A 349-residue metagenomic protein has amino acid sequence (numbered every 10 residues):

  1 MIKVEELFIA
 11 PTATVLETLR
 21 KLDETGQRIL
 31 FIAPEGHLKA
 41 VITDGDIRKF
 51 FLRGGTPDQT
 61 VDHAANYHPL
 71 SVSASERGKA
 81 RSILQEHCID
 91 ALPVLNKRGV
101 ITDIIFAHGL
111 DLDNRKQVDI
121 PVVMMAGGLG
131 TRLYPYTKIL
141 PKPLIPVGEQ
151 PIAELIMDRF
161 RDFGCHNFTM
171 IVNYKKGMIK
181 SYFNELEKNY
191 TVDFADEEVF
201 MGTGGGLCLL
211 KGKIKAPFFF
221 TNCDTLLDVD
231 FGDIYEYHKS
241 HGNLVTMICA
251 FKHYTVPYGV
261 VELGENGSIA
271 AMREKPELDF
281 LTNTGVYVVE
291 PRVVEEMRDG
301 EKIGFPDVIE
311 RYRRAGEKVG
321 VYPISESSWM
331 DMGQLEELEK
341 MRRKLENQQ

Functional and structural regions predicted by a protein language model:
M1-K21, T25, F31-P34, L38-K39 (+4 more regions): Bateman/CBS regulatory modules and CBS-like beta-alpha motifs in cytosolic regions of diverse proteins
R28, D90, H166, A216 (+1 more regions): Short acidic/polar active-site loop segments enriched in Thr and Asp
D46-D62, H108-I120, L281: A short, polar/charged loop-to-alpha-helix boundary motif
L52, V118, Q150-C223, D233 (+2 more regions): Conserved N-terminal catalytic core of the sugar/cofactor nucleotidyltransferase
F106-I139, I145: N-terminal nucleotide-binding beta1-loop-alpha1 segment
F218-F219, L226, G232-K239, K252-T255 (+1 more regions): Catalytic-core segments of class I nucleotidyltransferases/pyrophosphorylases that form NMP-activated intermediates
H241-F251: A short, conserved acidic/glycine-rich loop-to-beta-strand motif that forms the donor nucleotide-sugar/metal
